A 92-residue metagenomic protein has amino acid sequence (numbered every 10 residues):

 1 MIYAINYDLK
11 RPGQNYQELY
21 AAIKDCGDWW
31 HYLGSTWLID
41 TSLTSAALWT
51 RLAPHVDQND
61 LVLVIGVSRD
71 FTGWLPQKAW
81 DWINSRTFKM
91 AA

Functional and structural regions predicted by a protein language model:
M1-W30, L38-L43: Extended, hydrophobic alpha-helical segments
G13, A46, G73: Loop/helix-junction capping segments adjacent to catalytic residues or to phosphate/diphosphate-binding pockets
E18, A47, K78-W82: Exposed alpha-helical structural elements
A22, R51, W82, R86: Residues that form generic nucleotide/phosphate-binding pockets
I23-D25, H31, L38, A46-T50 (+1 more regions): Core catalytic alpha/beta fold that binds nucleotide/phospho-ligands
W30-G34, T72-L75: Generic, ordered loop/turn and secondary-structure boundary motif
V56-A92: C-terminal structural segments of small proteins and small subunits
